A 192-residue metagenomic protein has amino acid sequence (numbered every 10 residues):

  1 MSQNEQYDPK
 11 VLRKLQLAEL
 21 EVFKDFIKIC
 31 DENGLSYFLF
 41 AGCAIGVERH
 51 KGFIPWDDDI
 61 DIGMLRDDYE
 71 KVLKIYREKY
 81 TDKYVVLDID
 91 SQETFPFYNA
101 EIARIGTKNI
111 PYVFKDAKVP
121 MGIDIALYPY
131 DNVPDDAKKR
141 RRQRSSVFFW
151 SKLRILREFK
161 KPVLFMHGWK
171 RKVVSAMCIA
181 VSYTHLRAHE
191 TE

Functional and structural regions predicted by a protein language model:
M1-F40: Helical scaffold of the NTase/Pol beta-like nucleotidyltransferase catalytic core
V22, G63-A103: Metal-dependent nucleotidyltransferase catalytic core
I27-I60, Y69: Active-site nucleotide-donor binding segment shared across nucleotidyl transfer reactions
G46-R49, K71-L73, P134-K139: Short catalytic/ligand-binding loop motif for oxyanion handling, primarily in non-cytosolic enzymes, centered on
D88-K138: Internal, conserved structured core segments that host functional sites
V119-K172: Conserved, surface-exposed functional patches that form binding/active-site neighborhoods
V174-S182: Low-complexity, serine/threonine/proline-enriched polar segments
T184-T191: Conserved small/polar residues in nucleotide/adenosyl-binding loops
